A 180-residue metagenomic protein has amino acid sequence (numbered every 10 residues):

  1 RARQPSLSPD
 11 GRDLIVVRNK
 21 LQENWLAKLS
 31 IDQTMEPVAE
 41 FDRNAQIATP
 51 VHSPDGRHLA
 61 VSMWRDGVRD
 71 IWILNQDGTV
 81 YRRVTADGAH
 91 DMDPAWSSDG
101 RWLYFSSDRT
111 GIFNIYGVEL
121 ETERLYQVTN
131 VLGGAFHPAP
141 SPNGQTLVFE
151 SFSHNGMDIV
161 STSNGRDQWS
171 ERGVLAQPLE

Functional and structural regions predicted by a protein language model:
R1-V17, D42-S62, R82, A86-S106 (+1 more regions): Conserved beta-propeller blade repeats
R3-P5, E23-W25, A45-Q46, V68-R69 (+5 more regions): A short local loop/turn or secondary-structure capping micro-motif enriched for an aromatic residue
D13, V17-A39, H58, S62-R83 (+3 more regions): Beta-propeller blade-edge and WD-like acidic-aromatic loop motif
R172-E180: Interface/linker segment at the passenger-translocator junction of Type V secretion outer-membrane proteins
